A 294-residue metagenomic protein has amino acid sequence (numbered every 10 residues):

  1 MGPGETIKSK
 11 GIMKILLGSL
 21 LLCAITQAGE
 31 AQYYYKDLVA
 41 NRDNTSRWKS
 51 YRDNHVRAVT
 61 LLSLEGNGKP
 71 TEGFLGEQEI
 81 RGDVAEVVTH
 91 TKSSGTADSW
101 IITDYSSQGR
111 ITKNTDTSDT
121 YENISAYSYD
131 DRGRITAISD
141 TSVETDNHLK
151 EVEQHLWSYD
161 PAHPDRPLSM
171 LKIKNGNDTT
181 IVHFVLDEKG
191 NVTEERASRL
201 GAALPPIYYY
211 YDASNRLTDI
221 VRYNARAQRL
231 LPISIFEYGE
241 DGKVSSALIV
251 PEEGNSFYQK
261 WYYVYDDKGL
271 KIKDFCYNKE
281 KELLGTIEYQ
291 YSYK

Functional and structural regions predicted by a protein language model:
M1-Y35: Bacterial Sec-dependent N-terminal signal peptides
E30-K294: Buried hydrophobic residues that stabilize the cores of well-folded domains
